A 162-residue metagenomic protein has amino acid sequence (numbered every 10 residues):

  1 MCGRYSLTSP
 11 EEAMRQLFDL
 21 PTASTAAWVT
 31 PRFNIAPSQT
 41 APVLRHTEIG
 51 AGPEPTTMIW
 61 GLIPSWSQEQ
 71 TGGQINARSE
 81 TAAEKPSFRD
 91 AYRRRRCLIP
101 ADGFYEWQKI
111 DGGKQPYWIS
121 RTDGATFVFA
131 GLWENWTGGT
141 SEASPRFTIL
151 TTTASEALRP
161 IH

Functional and structural regions predicted by a protein language model:
M1-H162: Short linear sequence motif anchored by a di-proline
